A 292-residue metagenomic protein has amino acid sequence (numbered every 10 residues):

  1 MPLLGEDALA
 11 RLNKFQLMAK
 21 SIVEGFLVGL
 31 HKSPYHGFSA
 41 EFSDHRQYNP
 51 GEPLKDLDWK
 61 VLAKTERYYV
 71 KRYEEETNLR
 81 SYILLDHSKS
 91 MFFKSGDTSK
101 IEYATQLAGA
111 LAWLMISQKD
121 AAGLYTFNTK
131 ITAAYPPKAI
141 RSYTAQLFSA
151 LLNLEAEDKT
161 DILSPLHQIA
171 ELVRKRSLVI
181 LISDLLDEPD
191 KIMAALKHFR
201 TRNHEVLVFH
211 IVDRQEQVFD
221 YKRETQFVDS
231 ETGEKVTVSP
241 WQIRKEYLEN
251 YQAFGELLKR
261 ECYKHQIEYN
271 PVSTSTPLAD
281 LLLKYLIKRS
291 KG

Functional and structural regions predicted by a protein language model:
M1-P137, L178-I182, E188, A194 (+2 more regions): An amphipathic, basic-hydrophobic helix/alpha-beta surface used to engage anionic, phosphate-rich ligands or surfaces
M1-P34, D44, P53, E171-S177 (+2 more regions): Von Willebrand factor type A / integrin I
G51, T65, K130, E157 (+2 more regions): Short, solvent-exposed coil/turn elements at secondary-structure transition points
M91, S95, L151-E155, Q242 (+1 more regions): Short amphipathic alpha-helical interaction patches enriched in hydrophobic/aromatic residues with interspersed Lys/Arg
E102, A156-L163, L186, E249-Q252: Conserved phosphate-coordination/catalytic loops
Q106, A110, T160-H167, D190 (+2 more regions): Short, contiguous clusters of charged residues that form electrostatic/catalytic patches at enzyme active sites, used
A134-S149, I287: Short, electropositive alpha-helical surface patch
Y143-I180, P189-D190, D213: Von Willebrand factor
